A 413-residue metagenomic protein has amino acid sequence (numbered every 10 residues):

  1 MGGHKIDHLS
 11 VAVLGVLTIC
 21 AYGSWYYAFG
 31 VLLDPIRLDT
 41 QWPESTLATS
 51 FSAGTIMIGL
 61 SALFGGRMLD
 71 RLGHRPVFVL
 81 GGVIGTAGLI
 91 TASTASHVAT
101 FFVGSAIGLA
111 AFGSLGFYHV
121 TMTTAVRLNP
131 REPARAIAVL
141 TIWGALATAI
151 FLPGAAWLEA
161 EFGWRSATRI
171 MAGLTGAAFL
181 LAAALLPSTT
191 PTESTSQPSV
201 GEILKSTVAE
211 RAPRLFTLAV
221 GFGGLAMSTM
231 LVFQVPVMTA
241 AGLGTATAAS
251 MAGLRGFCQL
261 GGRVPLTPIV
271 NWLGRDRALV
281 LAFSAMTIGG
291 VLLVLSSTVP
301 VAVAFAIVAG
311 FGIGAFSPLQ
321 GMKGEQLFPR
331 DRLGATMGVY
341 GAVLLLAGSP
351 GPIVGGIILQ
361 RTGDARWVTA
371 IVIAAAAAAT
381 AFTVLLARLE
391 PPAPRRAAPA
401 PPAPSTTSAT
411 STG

Functional and structural regions predicted by a protein language model:
I19, T100-G116, G221, V301-A315: Hydrophobic core of transmembrane alpha-helices in multi-pass small-molecule transporters, especially MFS/SLC-type
F29-I36, E210-L266: Extracytoplasmic gate region of multi-pass secondary transporters
L60-A99, V270: Conserved MFS/SLC helix-loop-helix module at the cytosolic interface between two early adjacent transmembrane helices
S105-I142, P329: Cytoplasmic helix-loop-helix junction between adjacent transmembrane helices in 12-TM secondary transporters
L140-P187: Helix-loop-helix hairpin linking two adjacent transmembrane segments in secondary transporters
A172-T195, A379-A387: C-terminal membrane-cytosol helix-exit motif in multi-pass small-molecule transporters
R255, Q259, P265, V270-K323: C-terminal transmembrane helical hairpin of 12-TM major facilitator-type secondary transporters
L327-T362: A late C-terminal transmembrane helix in Major Facilitator Superfamily
